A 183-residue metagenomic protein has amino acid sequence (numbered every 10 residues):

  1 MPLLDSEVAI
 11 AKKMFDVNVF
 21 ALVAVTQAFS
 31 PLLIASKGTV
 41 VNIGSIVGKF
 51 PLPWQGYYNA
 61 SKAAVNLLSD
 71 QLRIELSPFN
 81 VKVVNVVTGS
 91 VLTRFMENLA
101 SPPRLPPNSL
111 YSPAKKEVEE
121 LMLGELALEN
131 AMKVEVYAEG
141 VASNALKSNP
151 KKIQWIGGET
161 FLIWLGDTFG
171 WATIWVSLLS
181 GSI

Functional and structural regions predicted by a protein language model:
P2-L3, I10-K12: Substrate-binding pocket helix/loop in short-chain dehydrogenase/reductase
L3-L4, F50-G56: Active-site loop immediately N-terminal to the catalytic Tyr-X3-Lys motif of short-chain dehydrogenase/reductase
V25-F29, L33, N42, L68-S69: Hydrophobic positions on the long internal alpha-helix of Rossmann-like NAD(P)-dependent oxidoreductase domains
T26, S61-A64: Active-site helix of classical SDR
S45: Residue(s) in the substrate-gating loop at a strand-loop-helix junction that position the organic substrate next
F50, Q71-K82: Active-site-adjacent segment of SDR/Rossmann-fold oxidoreductases
S77-L128: C-terminal beta-strand-loop-alpha-helix "lid" module of Rossmann-like NAD(P)-dependent dehydrogenases
